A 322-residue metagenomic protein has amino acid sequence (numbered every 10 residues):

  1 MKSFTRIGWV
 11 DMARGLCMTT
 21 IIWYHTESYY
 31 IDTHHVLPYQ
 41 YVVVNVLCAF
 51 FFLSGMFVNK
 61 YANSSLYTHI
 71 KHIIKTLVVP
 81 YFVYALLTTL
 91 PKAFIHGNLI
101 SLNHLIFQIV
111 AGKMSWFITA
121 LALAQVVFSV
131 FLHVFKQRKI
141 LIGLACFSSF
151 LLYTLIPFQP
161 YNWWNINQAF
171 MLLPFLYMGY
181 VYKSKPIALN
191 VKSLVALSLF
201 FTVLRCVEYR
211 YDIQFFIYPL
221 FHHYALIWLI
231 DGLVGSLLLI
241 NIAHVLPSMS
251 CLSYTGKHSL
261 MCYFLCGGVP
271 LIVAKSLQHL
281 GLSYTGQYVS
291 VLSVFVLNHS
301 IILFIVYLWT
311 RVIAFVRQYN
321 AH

Functional and structural regions predicted by a protein language model:
M1-H322: Alpha-helical transmembrane segments and their immediate juxtamembrane cytosolic regions
